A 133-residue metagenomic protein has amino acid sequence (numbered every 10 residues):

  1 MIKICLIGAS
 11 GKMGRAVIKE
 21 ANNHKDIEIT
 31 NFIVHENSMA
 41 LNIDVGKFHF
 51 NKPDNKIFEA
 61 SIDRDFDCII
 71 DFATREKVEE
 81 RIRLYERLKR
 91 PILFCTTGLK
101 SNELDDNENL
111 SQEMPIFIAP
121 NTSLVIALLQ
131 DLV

Functional and structural regions predicted by a protein language model:
M1-C5: Extreme N-terminal starter segment of soluble prokaryotic enzymes
I7-S10, G14-K19: N-terminal Rossmann NAD(P)H-binding glycine-rich loop of SDR-like oxidoreductase domains
K19-N23, R83: Short, well-ordered alpha-helices that flank and scaffold nucleotide-derived cofactor binding pockets
N23-H49: NAD(P)-binding Rossmann-fold cofactor-contacting core
E28, F50-F66: Short acidic low-complexity segments
I69-I70: N-terminal Rossmann-like NAD(P) cofactor-binding module of classical short-chain dehydrogenase/reductase
A73: Conserved NAD(P)H cofactor-binding loop of Rossmann-fold oxidoreductase domains
E76, I82-R83, R87, C95-A119 (+1 more regions): Rossmann-fold NAD(P)-binding glycine/threonine-rich loop
